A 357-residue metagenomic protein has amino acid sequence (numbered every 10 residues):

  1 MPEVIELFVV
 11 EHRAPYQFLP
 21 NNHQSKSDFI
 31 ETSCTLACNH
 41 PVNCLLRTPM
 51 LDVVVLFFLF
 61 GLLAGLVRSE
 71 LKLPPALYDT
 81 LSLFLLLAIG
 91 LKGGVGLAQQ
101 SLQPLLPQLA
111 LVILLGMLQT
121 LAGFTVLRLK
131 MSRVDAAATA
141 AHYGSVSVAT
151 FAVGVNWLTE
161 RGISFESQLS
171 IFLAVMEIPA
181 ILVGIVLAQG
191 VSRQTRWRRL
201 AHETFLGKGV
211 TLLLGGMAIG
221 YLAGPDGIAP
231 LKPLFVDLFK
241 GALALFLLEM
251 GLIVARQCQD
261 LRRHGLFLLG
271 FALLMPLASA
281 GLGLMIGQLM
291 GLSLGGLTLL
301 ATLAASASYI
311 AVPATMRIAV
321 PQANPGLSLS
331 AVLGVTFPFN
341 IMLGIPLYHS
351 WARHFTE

Functional and structural regions predicted by a protein language model:
P2-H12: Extreme N-terminal basic, low-complexity initiation segments that serve as generic localization/processing leaders
V4-I5, S25, A37: Compositionally biased, low-complexity intrinsically disordered regions
Q17-L19, H23-Q24, F29, H40: Short hydrophobic targeting helices and cationic amphipathic motifs that mediate membrane/organellar targeting
C44-L63, K72-A76, Q103-A255, H264-G265 (+1 more regions): Alpha-helical transmembrane segments of multi-pass small-molecule/ion transporters
L83-A98, Q119-T120, S145-V153: A generic, lipid-embedded transmembrane alpha helix
L261-G270: Membrane-helix boundary/juxtamembrane motif in polytopic membrane proteins
